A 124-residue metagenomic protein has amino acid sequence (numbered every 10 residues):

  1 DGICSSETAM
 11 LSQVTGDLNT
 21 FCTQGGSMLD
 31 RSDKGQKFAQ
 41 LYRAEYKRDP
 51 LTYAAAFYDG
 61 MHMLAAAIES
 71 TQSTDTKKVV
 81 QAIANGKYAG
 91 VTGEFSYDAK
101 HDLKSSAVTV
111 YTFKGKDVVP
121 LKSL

Functional and structural regions predicted by a protein language model:
D1-L124: Extracytosolic ligand-binding ectodomains
